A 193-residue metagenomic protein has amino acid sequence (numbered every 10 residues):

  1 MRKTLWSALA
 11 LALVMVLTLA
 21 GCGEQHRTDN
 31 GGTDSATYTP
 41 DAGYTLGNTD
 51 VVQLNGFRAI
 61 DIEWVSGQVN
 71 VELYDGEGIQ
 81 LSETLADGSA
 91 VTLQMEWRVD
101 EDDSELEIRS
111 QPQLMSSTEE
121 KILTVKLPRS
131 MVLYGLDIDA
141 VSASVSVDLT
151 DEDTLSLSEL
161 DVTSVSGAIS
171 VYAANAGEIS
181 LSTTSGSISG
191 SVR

Functional and structural regions predicted by a protein language model:
M1-L9: Bacterial N-terminal signal peptides that target proteins for export
L9-A10, V192: Enrichment for repetitive, rod-forming helical segments
L17-G21: C-terminal motif of bacterial Sec signal peptides marking the signal peptidase cleavage site
C22-A140, S146-T163, Y172-S182, S189-R193: Acidic (Asp/Glu) and glycine-rich low-complexity loops/linkers that are typically intrinsically disordered
G167: Extended lipid/amphipathic-ligand handling interfaces
